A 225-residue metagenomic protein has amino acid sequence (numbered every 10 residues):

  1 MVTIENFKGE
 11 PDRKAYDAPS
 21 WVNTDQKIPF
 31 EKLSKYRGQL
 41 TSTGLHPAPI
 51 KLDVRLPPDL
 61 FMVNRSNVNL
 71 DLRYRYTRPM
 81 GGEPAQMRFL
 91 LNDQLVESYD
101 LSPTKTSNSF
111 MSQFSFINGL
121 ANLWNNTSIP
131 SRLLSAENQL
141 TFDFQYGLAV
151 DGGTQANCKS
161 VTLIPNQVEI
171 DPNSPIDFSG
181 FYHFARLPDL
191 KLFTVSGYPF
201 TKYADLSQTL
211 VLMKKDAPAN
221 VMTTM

Functional and structural regions predicted by a protein language model:
M1-M225: Solvent-exposed alpha-helical segments and adjacent loops that form catalytic or protein-interaction surfaces
